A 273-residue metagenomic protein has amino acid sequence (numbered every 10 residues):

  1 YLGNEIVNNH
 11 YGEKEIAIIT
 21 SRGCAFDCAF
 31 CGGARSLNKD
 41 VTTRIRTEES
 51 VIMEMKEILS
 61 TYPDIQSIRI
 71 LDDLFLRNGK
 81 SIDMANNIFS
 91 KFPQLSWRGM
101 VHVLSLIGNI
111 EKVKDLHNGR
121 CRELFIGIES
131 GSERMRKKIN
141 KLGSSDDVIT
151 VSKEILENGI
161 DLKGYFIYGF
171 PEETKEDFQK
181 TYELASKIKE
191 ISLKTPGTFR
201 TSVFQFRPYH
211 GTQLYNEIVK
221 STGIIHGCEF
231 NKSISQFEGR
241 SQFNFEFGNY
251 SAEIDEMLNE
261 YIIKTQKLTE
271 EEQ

Functional and structural regions predicted by a protein language model:
Y1-L162, F170, E183: Radical SAM [4Fe-4S] cluster-binding motif and immediate context
H10, E176-Q273: C-terminal accessory regions of radical SAM enzymes
V103, Y168, R207-Y209: Short, solvent-exposed coil/turn elements at secondary-structure transition points
L124, G164, T201-V203: A structural signal for short, well-ordered beta-strand segments
